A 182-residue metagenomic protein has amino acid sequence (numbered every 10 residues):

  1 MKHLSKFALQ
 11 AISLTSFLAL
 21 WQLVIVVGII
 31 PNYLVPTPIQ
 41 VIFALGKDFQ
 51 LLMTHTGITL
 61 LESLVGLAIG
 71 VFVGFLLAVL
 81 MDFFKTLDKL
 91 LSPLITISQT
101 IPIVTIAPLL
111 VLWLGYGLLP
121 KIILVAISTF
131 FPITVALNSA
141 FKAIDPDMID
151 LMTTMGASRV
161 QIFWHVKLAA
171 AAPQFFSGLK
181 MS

Functional and structural regions predicted by a protein language model:
M1-T15: Transmembrane alpha-helical segments of polytopic membrane transport and secretion proteins
I25, I29, M81-T86, L114-Y116 (+1 more regions): Short helix-capping/hinge motifs at transmembrane helix termini and TM-loop junctions
V27-A68: Periplasmic/extracellular loop-to-transmembrane helix junction in inner-membrane transport proteins
L45, L52-T56, L60, L90-I97 (+4 more regions): Hydrophobic alpha-helical elements at and bordering transmembrane segments of multi-pass membrane proteins
V65-I95: Transmembrane-helix boundary motif in ABC transporter permease subunits
T96-P132, S139-A140: Generic hydrophobic transmembrane alpha-helix motif, especially the helices
I123, I127, V160-S182: Transmembrane alpha-helices
K142-T153, V160-H165: Intracellular coupling helices
